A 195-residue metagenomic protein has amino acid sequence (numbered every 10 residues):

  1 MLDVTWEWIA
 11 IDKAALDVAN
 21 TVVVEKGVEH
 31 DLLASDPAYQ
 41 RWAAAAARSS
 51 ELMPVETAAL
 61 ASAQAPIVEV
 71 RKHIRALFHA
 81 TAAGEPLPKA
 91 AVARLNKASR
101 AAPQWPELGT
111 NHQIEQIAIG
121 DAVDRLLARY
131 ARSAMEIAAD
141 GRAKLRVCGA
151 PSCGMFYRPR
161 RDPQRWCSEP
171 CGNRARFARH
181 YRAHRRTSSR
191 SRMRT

Functional and structural regions predicted by a protein language model:
M1-V147, P151, M155-F156, R190-T195: Short helix-coil boundary/hinge micro-motifs
D17, A175-A178: Alpha-helical elements of the RecA-like P-loop NTPase motor core of helicases
A44, R100, G172, R182-R185: A generic structural signal for secondary-structure junctions that act as hinges or helix/strand caps at the edges
C153-R158, G172, R176: Short functional micro-motifs and their immediate structural scaffolds
D162-G172: Cysteine-rich micro-motifs
R179-T195: Contiguous alpha-helical segments
